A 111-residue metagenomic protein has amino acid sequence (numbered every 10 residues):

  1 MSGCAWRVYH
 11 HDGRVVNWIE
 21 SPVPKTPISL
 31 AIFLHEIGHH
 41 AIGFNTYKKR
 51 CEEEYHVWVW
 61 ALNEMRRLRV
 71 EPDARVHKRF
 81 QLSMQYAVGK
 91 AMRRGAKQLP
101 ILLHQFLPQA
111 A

Functional and structural regions predicted by a protein language model:
M1-A5, I42, E54, W58-W60 (+1 more regions): Hydrophobic or amphipathic, alpha-helical segments that drive membrane association/targeting
M1-P27, H40: Active-site scaffold of zinc-dependent metalloenzymes
H10-D12, N17-W18, G43, R50 (+2 more regions): Poly-acidic low-complexity segments
V15-V16, H35-E36, M65: A generic structural signal for ordered alpha-helices
P24-K25, R66-A111: Long, well-structured alpha-helical subdomains associated with metal-dependent extracellular/ecto-lumenal hydrolases
P27, G43-V70: Post-HEXXH active-site segment of zinc metalloproteases
A31-F44: Active-site recognition of the HExxH zinc-binding catalytic motif
